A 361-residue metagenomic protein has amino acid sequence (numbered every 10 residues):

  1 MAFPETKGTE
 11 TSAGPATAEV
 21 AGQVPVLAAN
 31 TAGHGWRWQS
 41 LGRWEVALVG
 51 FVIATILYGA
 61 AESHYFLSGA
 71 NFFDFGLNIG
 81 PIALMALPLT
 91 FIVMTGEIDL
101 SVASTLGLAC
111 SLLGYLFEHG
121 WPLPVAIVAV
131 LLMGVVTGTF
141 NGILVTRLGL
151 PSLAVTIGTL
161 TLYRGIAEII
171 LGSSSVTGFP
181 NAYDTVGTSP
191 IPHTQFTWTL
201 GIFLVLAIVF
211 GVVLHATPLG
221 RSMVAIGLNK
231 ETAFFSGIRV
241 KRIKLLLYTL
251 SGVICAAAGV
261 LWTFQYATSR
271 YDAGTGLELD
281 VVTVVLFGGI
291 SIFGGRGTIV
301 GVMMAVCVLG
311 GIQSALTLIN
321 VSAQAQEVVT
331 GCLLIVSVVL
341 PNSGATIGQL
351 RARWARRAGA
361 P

Functional and structural regions predicted by a protein language model:
M1-L57, L228, F235-R242, L316-P361: Cytosolic-side transmembrane-helix boundaries in multi-pass membrane proteins
G33-Q39, T95-I98, E118, V135-G178 (+5 more regions): Short loop segments and helix-boundary regions at transmembrane helix junctions of multi-pass inner-membrane proteins
E45-G50, F75, A83, S104-T105 (+8 more regions): Hydrophobic alpha-helical transmembrane segments
F51-L67, T95, E168-L171, G211-P218 (+1 more regions): Structural signal for alpha-helical transmembrane segments and their membrane-water exit/capping regions in multi-pass
T55-H119, I143-L150, V285, G289-V300 (+1 more regions): Single transmembrane alpha-helix segments in multi-pass membrane proteins
P122-V130, V136-N141, V145, P192-R270: Helix-loop-helix "hairpin" substructures at the membrane interface of multi-pass membrane proteins
L148, S152-A216, I243-L246, Q265-G274 (+2 more regions): Transmembrane helix-bundle core of multi-pass membrane transporters and related energy-transducing complexes
C255, Q265-G331: Transmembrane alpha-helical segments in multi-pass inner-membrane proteins
